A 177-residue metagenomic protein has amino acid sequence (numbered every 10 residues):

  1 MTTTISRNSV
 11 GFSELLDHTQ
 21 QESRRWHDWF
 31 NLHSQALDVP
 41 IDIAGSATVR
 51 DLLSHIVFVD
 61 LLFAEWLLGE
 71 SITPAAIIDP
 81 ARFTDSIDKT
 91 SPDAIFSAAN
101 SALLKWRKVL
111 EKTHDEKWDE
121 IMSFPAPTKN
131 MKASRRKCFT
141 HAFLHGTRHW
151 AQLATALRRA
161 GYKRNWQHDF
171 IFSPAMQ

Functional and structural regions predicted by a protein language model:
M1-N8, D85-D88: Short, contiguous pre-domain boundary segments
T2-T3, S13-D28, A36-R82, P125-Q177: Short, contiguous alpha-helical
N8, F12-L15, S91, I95 (+1 more regions): Residue-level preference for long, well-ordered alpha-helices that form the structural scaffold of enzyme catalytic
R25, W29, S101, K105-V109 (+1 more regions): Solvent-exposed, charged/polar functional surfaces in cytosolic regulatory/catalytic domains
Q35, L61, L104, K108 (+2 more regions): Generic structural signal for secondary-structure transition and capping sites
I72-T113: Helix-adjacent hinge/juxtasegments
K112-T128: Acidic catalytic patch
